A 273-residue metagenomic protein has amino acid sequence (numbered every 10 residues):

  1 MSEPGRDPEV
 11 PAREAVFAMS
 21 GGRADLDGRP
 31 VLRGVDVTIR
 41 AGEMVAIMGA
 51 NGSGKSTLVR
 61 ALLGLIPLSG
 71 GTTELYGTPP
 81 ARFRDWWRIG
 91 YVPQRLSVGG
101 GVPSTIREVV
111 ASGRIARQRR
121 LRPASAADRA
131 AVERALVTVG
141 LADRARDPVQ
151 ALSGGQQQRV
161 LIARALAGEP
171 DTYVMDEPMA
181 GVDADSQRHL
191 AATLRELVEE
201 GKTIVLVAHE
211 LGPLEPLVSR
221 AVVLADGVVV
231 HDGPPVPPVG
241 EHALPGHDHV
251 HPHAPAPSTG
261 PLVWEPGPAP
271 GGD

Functional and structural regions predicted by a protein language model:
G71-D85: Conserved ABC transporter NBD signature motif
A111, S125-R144: Conserved ABC ATPase "signature" region
P148-L152: Conserved ABC ATPase signature
E169: Conserved catalytic motifs of ABC-family nucleotide-binding domains
Y173-D176: Catalytic Walker B motif of ABC-type/P-loop ATPase nucleotide-binding domains
A208-H209: H-loop/switch region of ABC-family ATPase nucleotide-binding domains
A221-P234: H-loop (His-switch) and adjacent beta-strand-loop-beta switch element of ABC-type ATPase nucleotide-binding domains
